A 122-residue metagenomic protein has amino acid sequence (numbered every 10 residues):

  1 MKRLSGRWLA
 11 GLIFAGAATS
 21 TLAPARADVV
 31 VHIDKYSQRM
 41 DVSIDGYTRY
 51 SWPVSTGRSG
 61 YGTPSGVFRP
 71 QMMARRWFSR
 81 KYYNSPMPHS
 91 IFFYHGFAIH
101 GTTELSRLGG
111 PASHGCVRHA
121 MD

Functional and structural regions predicted by a protein language model:
M1-L12: Bacterial N-terminal signal peptides that target proteins for export
A10-S20: Bacterial N-terminal signal peptides
T21-A27: Sec/Tat signal peptide C-region and signal peptidase I cleavage site
A27-L108, M121: Gly/Pro-biased beta-strand-loop elements
S106, A112-G115: Second-shell loop/turn segments in exported
H114-D122: Short beta-strand-centered segments at strand-helix junctions
